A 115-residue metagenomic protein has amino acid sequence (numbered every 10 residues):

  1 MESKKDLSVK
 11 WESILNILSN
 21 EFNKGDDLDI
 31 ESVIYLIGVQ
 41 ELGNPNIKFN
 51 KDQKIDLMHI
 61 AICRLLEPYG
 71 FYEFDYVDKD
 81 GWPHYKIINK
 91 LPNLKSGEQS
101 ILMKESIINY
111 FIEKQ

Functional and structural regions predicted by a protein language model:
M1-G43: N-terminal low-complexity, intrinsically disordered segments
F22-I30, K48-L57: Structural motif
G25, E41-N44, R64-L65, Y69-V77 (+2 more regions): Amphipathic alpha-helical interaction segments
E31-G43, L57-P68, E105: Short, hydrophobic/amphipathic alpha-helical patches that form generic packing surfaces within helical domains
F49-Q99: Amphipathic protein-protein interaction modules
K90-Q115: Helix-rich interaction surfaces within compact, conserved domain-sized segments that mediate assembly or partner
